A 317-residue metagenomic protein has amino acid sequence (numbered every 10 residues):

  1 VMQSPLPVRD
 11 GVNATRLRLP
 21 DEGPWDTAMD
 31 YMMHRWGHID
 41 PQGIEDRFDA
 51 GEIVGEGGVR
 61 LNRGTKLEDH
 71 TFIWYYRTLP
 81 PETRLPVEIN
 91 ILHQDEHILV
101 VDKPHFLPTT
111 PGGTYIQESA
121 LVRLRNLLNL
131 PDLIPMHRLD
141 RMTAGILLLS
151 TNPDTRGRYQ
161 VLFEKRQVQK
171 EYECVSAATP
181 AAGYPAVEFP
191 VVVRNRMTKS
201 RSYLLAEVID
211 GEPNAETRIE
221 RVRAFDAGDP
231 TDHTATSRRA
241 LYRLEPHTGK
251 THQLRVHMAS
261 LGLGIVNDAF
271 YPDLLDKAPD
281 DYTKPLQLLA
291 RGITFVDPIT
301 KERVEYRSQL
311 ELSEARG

Functional and structural regions predicted by a protein language model:
V1-G317: RNA pseudouridine synthases
